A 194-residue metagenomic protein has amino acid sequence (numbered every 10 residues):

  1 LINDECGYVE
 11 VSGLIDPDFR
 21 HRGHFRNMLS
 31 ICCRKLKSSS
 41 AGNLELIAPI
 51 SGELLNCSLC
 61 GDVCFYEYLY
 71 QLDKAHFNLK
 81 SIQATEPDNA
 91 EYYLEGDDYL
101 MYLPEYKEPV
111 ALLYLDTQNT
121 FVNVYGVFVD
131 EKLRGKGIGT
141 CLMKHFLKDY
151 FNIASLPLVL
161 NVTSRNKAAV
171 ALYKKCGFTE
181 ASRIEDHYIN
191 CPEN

Functional and structural regions predicted by a protein language model:
L1-S30, R34-L36, L113-V122: Conserved donor-binding loop and adjoining core beta-sheet/short helix segment in diverse acyl/aminoacyl transferases
L1-Y8, H76-Y125, D130: Acetyl-CoA-dependent GNAT
Y8, L36-P49, F151-N161: Conserved GNAT acetyl-CoA-binding A-motif
S12-R22, V127-R134, V162-T163: A short, internal acetyl-CoA/4′-phosphopantetheine-binding micro-motif in the GNAT/acyltransferase core
H21-R34, V129, G135-D149, V170-K175: Conserved acetyl-CoA-binding loop-helix of GNAT-fold acetyltransferases
E45-L54, V159-V170, D186-E193: Conserved beta-strand-loop-alpha-helix junction that forms the acyl-donor binding cleft
L46-S51, C57-G96: Surface-exposed beta-loop interaction hotspot
L54-C60, Y173, F178: Conserved active-site tyrosine of GNAT-family acetyltransferases
